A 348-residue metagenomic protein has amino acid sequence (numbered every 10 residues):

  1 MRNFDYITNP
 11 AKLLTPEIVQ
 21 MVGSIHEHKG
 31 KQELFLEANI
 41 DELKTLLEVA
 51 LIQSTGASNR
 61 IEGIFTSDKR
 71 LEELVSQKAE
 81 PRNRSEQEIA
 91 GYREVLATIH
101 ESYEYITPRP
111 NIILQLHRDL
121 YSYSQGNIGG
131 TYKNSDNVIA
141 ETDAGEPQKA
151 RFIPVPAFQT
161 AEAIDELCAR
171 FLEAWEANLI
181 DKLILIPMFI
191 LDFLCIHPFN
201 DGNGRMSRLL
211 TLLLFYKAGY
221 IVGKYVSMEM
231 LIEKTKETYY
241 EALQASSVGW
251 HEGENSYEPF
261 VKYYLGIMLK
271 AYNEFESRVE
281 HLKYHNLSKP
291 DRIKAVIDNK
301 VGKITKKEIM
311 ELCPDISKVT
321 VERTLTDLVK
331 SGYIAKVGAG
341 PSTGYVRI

Functional and structural regions predicted by a protein language model:
M1-I348: FIC/Doc superfamily catalytic core
